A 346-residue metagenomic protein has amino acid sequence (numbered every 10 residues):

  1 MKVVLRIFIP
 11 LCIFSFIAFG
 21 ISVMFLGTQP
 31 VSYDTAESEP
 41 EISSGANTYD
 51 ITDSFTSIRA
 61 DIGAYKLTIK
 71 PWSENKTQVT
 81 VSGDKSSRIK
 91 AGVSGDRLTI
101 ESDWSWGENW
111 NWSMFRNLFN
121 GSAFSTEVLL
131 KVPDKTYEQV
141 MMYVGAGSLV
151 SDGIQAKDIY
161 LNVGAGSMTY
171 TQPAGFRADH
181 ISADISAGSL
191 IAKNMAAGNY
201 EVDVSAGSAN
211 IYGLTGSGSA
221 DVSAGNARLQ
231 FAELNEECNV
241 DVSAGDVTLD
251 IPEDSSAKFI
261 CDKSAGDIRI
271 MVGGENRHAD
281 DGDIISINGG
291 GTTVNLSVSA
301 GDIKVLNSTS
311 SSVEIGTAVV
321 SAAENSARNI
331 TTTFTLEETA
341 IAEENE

Functional and structural regions predicted by a protein language model:
M1-V3: N-terminal Lys/Arg-rich, disordered targeting/topogenic segments
R6-V23: Hydrophobic membrane-insertion alpha-helices, especially the h-region of bacterial N-terminal signal peptides
L11-F14, S102-W106: Alpha-helical transmembrane segments and their immediate juxtamembrane flanks in integral membrane proteins
V23-W104, G121-Y143, S148-N162, S167-P173 (+5 more regions): Short linear S-[DN]-x-LW-Φ motif typified by the pepsin-like aspartic protease active-site region
G63, G145, G164, S186-G188 (+2 more regions): Small-residue-biased low-complexity repeat regions
E108-N120: Mixed-charge, low-complexity intrinsically disordered segments
N117-F119, L129, D283-I285: Beta-strand-rich interaction surfaces with strong enrichment in secreted/lumenal proteins
Y170-S182, S189-E346: Short, surface-exposed interaction patches in beta-rich subdomains that mediate adhesion/assembly near membranes
